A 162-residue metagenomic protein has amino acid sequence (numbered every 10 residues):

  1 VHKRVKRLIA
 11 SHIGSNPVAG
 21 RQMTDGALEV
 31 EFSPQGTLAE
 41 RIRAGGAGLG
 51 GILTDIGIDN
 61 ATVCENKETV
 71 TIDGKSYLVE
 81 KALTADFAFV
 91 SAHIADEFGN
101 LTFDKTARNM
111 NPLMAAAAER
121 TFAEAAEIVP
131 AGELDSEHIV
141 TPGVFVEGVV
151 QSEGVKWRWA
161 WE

Functional and structural regions predicted by a protein language model:
V1-E162: Conserved alpha/beta enzyme-core scaffold
